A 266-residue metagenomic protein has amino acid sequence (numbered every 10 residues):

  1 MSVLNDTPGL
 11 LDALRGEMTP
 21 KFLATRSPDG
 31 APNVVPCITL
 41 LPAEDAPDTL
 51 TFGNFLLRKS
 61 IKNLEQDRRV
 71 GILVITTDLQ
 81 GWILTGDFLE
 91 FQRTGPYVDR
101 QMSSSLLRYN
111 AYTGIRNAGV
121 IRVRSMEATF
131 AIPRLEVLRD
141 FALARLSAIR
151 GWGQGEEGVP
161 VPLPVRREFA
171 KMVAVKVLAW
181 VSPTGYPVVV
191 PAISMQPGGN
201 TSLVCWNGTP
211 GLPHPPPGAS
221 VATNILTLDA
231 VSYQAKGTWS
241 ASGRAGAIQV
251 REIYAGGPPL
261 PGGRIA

Functional and structural regions predicted by a protein language model:
M1-A266: Binding-site signature for planar aromatic cofactors or substrates
